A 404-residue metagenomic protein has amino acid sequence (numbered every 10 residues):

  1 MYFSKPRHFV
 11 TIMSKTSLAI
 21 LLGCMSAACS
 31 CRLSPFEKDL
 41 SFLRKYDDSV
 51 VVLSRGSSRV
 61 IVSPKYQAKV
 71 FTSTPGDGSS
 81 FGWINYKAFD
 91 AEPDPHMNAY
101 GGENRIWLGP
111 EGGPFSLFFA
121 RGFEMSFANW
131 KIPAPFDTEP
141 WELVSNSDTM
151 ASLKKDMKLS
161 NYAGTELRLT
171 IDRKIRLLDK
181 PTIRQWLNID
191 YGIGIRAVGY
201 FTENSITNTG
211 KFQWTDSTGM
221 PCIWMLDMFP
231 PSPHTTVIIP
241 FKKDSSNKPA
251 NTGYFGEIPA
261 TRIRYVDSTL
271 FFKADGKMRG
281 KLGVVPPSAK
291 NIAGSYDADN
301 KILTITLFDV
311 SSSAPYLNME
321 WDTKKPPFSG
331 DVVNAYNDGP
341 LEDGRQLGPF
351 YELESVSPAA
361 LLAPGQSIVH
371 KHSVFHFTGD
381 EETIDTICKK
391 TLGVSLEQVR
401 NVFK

Functional and structural regions predicted by a protein language model:
Y2-L18: Bacterial N-terminal signal peptides that target proteins for export
C24-E37: Bacterial Sec-dependent signal peptides at the C-terminal "C-region" and cleavage site
E37-L40, R121-V198, L347: Extended, loop-rich substrate-binding clefts of extracytoplasmic carbohydrate-active enzymes
Y46, V51-V60, P64-F119, T209-L362 (+2 more regions): A contiguous, surface-exposed recognition patch within enzymatic or periplasmic domains that forms
P64, K155, R173, Q366-G379: Short, hydrophobic/aromatic-enriched beta-strand segments in well-ordered soluble domains
Y200-T202, I368: Hydrophobic core residues within well-ordered beta-strands of beta-rich domains
N204-F212, H376: Asparagine-centered strand-capping/turn motif at beta-strand->loop junctions
F377-K404: Terminal connector regions
